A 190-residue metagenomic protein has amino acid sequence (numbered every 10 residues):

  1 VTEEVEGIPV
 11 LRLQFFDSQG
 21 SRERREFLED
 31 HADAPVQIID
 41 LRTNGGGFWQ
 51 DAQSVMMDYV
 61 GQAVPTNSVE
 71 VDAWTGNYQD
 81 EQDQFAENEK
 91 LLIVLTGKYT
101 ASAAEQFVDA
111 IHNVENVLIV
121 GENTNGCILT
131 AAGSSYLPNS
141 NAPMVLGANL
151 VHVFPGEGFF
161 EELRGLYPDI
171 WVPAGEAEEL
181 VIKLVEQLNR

Functional and structural regions predicted by a protein language model:
V1-Q37, L41-M57, G61-N67, L91 (+1 more regions): Flexible, low-complexity junctional segments that flank or bridge functional domains
R12-D17, T43-G45, K98, N123-T124 (+1 more regions): A mature extracytoplasmic/lumenal domain signature
A34-P35, E89-K90, V114, P168: Short, well-ordered alpha-helix to beta-strand connector turns
G45-L95, Y99, L129-N141, N149-F154 (+2 more regions): Gly/Ser/Thr-rich loop/hinge elements
V114-I128: Short, well-structured beta-strand/strand-turn elements
E162-R190: Low-complexity, Gly/Ser/Thr/Pro-rich intrinsically disordered linker/tail segments
